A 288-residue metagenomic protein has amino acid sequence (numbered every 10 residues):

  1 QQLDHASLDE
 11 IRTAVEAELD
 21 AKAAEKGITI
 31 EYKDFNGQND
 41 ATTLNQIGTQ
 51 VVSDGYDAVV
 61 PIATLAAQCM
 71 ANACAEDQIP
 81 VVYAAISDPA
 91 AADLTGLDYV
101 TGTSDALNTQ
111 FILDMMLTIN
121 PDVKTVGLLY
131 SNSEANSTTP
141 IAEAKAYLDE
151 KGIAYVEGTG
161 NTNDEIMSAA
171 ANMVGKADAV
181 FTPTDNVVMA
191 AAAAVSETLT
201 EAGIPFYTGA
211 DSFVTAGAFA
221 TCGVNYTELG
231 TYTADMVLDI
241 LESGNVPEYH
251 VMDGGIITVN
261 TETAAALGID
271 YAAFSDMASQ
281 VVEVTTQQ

Functional and structural regions predicted by a protein language model:
Q1-K22, K33-T42, S133, S137 (+1 more regions): Extracytoplasmic "Venus flytrap"
V15, D105-K151, E248-A266: An alpha-beta-alpha
T29-S53, T159-V174: Structural motif
N36-D93, D185-G209: Beta-alpha junction/loop-to-helix N-cap segments that form part of ligand/metal-binding clefts
A91-L117, A216-T231: Short beta-strand elements at the ligand-binding edges of bilobed clamshell
A135-I204, A210: Pocket-lining segment of extracytoplasmic ligand-binding domains
T200-G223, I256: Periplasmic-binding protein-like
D239-Q288: Hinge/cleft segment of the Venus flytrap/periplasmic-binding protein
